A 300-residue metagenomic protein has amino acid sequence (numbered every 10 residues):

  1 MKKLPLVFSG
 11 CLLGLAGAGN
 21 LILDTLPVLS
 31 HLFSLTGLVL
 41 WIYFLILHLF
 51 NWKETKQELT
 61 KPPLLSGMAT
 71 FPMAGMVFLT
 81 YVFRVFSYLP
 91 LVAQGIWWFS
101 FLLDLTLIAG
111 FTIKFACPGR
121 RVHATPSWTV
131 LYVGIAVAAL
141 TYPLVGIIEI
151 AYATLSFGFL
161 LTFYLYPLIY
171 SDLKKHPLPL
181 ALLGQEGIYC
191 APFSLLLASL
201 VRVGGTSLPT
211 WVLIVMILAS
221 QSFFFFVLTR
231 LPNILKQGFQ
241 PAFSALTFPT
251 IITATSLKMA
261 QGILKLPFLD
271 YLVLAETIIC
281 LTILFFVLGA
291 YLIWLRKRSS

Functional and structural regions predicted by a protein language model:
M1-G19, K53-T80, W97, I113-L140 (+6 more regions): Juxtamembrane helix-loop boundaries in multi-pass membrane proteins
M1-L47, L288: N-terminal signal-anchor module of multipass membrane proteins
G14-G17, L35-W41, S220-L228, L246-S300: C-terminal functional regions that serve as terminal interaction/effector modules
N20-S30, V82-A93, L140-A151, L200-W211 (+1 more regions): Helix-coil boundary and interhelical linker segments in multi-pass alpha-helical membrane proteins
L29-I42, L89-L105, I148-T162, T210-Q221 (+1 more regions): Structural signature of hydrophobic alpha-helical transmembrane segments
W41-K56, W98-C117, A136, F159-L173 (+2 more regions): Hydrophobic, membrane-facing alpha-helical anchors
F157-M216: Aromatic-anchored, glycine/proline-accented short structural segments that stabilize local strand-turns or short
V201, G205-G238, I252, M259: Long, repeat-rich segments with strong aromatic
